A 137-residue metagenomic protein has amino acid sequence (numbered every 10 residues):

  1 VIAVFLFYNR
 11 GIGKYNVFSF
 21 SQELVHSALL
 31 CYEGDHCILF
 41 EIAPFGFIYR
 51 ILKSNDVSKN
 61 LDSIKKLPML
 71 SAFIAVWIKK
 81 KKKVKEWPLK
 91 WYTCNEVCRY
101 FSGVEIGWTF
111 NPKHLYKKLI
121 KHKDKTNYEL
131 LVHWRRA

Functional and structural regions predicted by a protein language model:
V1-A137: Cysteine-nucleophile amide-bond enzymes
